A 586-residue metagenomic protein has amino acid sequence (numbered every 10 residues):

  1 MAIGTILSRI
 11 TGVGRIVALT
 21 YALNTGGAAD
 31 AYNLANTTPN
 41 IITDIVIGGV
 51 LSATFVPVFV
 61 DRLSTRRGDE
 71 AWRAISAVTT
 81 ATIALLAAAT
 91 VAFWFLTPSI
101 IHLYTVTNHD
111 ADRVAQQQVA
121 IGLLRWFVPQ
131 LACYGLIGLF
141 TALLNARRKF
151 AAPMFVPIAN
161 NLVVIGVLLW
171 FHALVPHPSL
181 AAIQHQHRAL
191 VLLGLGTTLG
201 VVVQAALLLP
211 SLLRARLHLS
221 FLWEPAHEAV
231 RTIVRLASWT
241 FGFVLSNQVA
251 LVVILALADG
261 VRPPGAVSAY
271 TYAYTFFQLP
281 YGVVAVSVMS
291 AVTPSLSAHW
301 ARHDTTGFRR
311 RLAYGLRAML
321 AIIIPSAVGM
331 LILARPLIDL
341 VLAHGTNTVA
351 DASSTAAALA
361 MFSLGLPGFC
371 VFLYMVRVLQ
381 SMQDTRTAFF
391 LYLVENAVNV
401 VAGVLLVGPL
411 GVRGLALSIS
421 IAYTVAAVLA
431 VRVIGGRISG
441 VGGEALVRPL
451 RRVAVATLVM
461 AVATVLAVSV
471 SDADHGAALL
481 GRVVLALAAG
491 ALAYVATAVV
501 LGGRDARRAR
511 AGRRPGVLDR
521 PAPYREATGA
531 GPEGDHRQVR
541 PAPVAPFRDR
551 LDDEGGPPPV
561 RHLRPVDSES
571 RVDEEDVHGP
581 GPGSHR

Functional and structural regions predicted by a protein language model:
M1-G531, L563, H585-R586: Membrane-embedded alpha-helical bundles of multi-pass transporters/translocases, especially carrier/permease families
A530, A545, S568-R571: Short linear motifs in low-complexity or flexible loops
E533-G534, A542: Intrinsically disordered, low-complexity segments enriched in glycine and mixed charged residues
H536, D553-E554, E574-V577: Alpha-helix boundary/capping motif
A542-P543, F547, R561: Acidic, proline-/serine-/threonine-rich low-complexity intrinsically disordered repeat tracts
A545, D549, V566, P582-G583: N-terminal targeting leaders characterized by basic, low-complexity, disordered sequences that direct proteins
R548-P558: Short acidic, low-complexity intrinsically disordered linear motifs used for protein-protein interactions
H562, D576-H578, P582-S584: Repetitive helical segments and hydrophobic/amphipathic motifs
